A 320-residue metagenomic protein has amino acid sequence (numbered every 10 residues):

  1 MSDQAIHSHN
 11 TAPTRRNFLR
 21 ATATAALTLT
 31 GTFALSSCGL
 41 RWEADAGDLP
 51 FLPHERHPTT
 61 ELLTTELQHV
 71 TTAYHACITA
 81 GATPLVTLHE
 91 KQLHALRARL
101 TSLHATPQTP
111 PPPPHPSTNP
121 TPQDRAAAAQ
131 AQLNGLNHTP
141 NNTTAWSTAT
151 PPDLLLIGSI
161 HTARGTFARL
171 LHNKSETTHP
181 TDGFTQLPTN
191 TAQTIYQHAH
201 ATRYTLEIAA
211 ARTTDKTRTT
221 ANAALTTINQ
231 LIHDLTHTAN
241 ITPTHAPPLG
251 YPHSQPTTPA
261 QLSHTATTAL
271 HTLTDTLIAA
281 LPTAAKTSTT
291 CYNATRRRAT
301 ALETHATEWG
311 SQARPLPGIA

Functional and structural regions predicted by a protein language model:
S2-H9, N17, T24-L27, G31-A34 (+1 more regions): All-alpha RGS (Regulator of G-protein Signaling) helical domain and cognate RGS-like helical scaffolds
